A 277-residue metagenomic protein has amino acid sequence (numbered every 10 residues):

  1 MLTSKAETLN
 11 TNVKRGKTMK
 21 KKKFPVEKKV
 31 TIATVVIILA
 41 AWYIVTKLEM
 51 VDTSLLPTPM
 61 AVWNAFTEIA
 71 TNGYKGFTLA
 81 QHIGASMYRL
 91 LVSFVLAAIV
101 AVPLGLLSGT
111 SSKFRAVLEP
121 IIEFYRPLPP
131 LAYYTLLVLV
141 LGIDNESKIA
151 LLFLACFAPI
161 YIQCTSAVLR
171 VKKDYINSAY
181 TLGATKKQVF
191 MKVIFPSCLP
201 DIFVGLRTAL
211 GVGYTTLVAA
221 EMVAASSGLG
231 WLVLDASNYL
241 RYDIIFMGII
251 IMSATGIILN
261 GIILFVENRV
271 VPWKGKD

Functional and structural regions predicted by a protein language model:
M1-V36, G261-D277: Transmembrane alpha-helical segments of polytopic membrane transport and secretion proteins
L48-V95: Periplasmic/extracellular loop-to-transmembrane helix junction in inner-membrane transport proteins
V92-I122: Transmembrane-helix boundary motif in ABC transporter permease subunits
S112, L169, P200, V204 (+1 more regions): C-terminal transmembrane helix and the adjacent membrane-cytosol boundary/short C-terminal tail of inner/organellar
E123-P159, S166-A167: Generic hydrophobic transmembrane alpha-helix motif, especially the helices
A150, L154, K187-A219, M247 (+2 more regions): Transmembrane alpha-helices
Q163-G205: Short cytoplasmic-facing helical segments at TM-TM junctions of multi-pass membrane proteins
V168, T215-M252, V271-D277: Glycine-rich helix-loop "coupling/hinge" segments at transmembrane-helix boundaries in multipass transporters
